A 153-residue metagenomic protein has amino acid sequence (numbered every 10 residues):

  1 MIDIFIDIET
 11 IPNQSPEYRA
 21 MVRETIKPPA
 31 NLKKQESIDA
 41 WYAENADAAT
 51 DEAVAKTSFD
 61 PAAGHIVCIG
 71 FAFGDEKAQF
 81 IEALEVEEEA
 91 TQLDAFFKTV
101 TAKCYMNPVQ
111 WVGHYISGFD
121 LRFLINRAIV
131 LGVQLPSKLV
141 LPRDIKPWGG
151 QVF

Functional and structural regions predicted by a protein language model:
M1-Y105: Conserved RNase H-like, two-metal-ion catalytic cores of nucleic-acid enzymes
I2, A63-A90, K103-F153: Metal-dependent phosphoesterase core characteristic of DEDDh/y 3'-5' exonuclease domains
